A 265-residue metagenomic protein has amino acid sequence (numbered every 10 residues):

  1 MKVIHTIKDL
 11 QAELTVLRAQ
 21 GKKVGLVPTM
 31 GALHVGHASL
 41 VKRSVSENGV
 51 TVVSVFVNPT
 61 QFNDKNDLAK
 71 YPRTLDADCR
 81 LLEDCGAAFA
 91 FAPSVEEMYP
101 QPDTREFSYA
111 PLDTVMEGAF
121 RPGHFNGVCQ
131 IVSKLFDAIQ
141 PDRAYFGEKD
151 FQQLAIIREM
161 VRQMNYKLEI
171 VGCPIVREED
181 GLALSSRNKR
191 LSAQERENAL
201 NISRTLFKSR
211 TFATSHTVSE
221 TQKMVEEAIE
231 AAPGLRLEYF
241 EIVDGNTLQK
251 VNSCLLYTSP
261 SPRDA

Functional and structural regions predicted by a protein language model:
K2-L235, I242-T247: Nucleotidyltransferase catalytic core that binds NTPs
P233-G234, C254-L256: A structural signal for short secondary-structure junctions
E238-E241, S259: Conserved active-site loop/cleft motifs that coordinate metal ions or position small ligands
Y257-A265: Single conserved hydrophobic/aromatic residue that forms the stacking wall/gate of nucleotide- or nucleobase-binding
